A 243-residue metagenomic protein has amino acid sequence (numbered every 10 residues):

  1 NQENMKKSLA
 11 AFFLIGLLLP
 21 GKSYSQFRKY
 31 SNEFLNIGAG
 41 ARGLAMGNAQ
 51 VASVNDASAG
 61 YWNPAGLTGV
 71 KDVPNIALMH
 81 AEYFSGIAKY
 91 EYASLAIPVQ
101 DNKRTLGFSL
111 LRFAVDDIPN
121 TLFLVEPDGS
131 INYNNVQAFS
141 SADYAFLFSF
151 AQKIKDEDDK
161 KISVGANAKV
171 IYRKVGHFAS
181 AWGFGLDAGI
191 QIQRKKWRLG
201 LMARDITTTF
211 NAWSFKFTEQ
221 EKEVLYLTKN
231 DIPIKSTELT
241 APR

Functional and structural regions predicted by a protein language model:
N1-K29: Bacterial Sec-dependent N-terminal signal peptides
Q26-G43, G47, V51, K89-Y90 (+1 more regions): Outer-membrane beta-barrel porins/channels
N48-V51, N75-S85: Short strand-turn segments of transmembrane beta-barrel domains in outer membranes, especially the first one or two
S53-I76: N-terminal, post-signal-peptide region of Sec/Tat-exported proteins
T68-G69, F84-I87, E157-D158: Short glycine/serine/proline-enriched coil/turn segments at secondary-structure junctions
